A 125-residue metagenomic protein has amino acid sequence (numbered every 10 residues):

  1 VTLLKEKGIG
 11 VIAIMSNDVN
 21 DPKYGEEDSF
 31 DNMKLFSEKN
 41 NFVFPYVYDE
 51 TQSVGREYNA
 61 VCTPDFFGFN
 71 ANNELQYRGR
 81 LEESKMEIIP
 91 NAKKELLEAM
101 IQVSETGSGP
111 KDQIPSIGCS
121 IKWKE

Functional and structural regions predicted by a protein language model:
V1-K39, S53-G55: Structural microenvironment flanking redox-active thiols in thiol-disulfide oxidoreductases
E6, G10, N70, R80-E125: Non-globular targeting/processing and membrane-anchoring segments
V19, Y24-E26, F66, I117-E125: Short, thiol/selenol-centered motifs that function as redox-active sites or metal-ligating centers
N20, L75, S84-K85: Flexible, glycine-rich phosphate/dinucleotide-binding loops and adjacent beta-alpha linkers at cofactor/substrate
G25-E26, F44, I89: Charged, low-complexity surface patches
D31-N70, L75-Q76: Short, internal strand/loop/helix patches that form the active-site neighborhood or redox-interaction surface
